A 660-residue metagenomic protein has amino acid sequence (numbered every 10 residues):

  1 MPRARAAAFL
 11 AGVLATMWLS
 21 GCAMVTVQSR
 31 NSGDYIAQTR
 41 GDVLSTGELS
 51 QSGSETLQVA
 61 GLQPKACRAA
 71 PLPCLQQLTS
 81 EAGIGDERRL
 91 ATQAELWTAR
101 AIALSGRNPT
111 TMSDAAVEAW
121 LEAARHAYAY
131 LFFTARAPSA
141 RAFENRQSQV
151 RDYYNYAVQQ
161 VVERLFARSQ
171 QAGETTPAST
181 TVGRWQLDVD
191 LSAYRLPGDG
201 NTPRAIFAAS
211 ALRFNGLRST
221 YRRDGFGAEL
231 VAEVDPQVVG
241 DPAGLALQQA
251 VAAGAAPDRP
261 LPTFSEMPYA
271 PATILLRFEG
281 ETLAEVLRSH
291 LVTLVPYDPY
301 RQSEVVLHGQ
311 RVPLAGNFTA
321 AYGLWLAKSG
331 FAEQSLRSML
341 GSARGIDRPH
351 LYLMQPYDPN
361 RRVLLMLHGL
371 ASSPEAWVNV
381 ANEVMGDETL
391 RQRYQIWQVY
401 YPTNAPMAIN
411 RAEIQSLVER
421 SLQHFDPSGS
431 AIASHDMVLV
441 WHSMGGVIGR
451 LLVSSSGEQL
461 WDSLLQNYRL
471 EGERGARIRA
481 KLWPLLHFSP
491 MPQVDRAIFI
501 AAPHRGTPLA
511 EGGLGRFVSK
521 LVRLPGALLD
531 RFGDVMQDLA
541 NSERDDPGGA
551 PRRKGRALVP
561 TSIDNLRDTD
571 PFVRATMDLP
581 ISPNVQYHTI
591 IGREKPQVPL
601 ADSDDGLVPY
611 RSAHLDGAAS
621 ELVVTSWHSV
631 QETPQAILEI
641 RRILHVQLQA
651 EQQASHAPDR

Functional and structural regions predicted by a protein language model:
M1-L10: Bacterial N-terminal signal peptides that target proteins for export
W18-G21: C-terminal motif of bacterial Sec signal peptides marking the signal peptidase cleavage site
A23-L364, S373-N379, Q395-Q398, A654-R660: Flexible, membrane-associating and regulatory peripheral segments of lipid-active enzymes
I102-P177, M366-L370, V399-R553, A557-L558 (+1 more regions): Serine-dependent carboxylesterase/thioesterase catalytic core of lipase-like alpha/beta-hydrolase/SGNH enzymes
P356-P359, A431-A433, M491, I581: Short, flexible hinge/linker loops that cap or flank conserved catalytic cores
A371-S372, T403-N404, E458, P503-R505 (+3 more regions): Short, solvent-exposed loop/turn segments at secondary-structure junctions
V378-Y394: Short amphipathic alpha-helix adjacent to the substrate-entry channel of hydrolases
R523-R660: C-terminal subdomain of alpha/beta-hydrolase-fold enzymes, centered on the catalytic histidine and its supporting
